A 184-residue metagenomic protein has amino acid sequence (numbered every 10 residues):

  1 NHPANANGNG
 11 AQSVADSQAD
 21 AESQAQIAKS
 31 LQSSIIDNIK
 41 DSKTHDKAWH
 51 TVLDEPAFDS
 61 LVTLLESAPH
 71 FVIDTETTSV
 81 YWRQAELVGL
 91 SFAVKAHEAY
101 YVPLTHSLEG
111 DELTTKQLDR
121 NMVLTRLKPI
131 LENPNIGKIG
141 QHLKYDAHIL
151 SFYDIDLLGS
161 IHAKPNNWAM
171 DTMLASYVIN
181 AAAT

Functional and structural regions predicted by a protein language model:
N1-L90, L104-I130: Long, highly charged low-complexity segments
W49, H70, A99-Y101, K138 (+1 more regions): Conserved beta-strand scaffold positions in the cores of enzyme catalytic domains, especially in NTP/NDP-utilizing
V72, N135-L143: Acidic beta-strand-to-loop metal/phosphate-binding motif
V80-R83, Y100-Y101, H148-I149, V178: Short helix/loop capping segments that flank catalytic or ligand/cofactor-binding pockets
S91-A96, V102-H106, H142, A182: Function-dense linear segments that define catalytic or interfacial modules in macromolecule-processing proteins
A93, K144-T184: Metal-dependent phosphoesterase core characteristic of DEDDh/y 3'-5' exonuclease domains
Y101-N121, A169-T184: Short alpha-helix plus adjacent loop in nuclease-associated cores
M122-V123, L131, G140, G159-I161 (+1 more regions): Anion-coordinating catalytic cores for phosphoryl-, nucleotidyl-, and glycosidic chemistry
